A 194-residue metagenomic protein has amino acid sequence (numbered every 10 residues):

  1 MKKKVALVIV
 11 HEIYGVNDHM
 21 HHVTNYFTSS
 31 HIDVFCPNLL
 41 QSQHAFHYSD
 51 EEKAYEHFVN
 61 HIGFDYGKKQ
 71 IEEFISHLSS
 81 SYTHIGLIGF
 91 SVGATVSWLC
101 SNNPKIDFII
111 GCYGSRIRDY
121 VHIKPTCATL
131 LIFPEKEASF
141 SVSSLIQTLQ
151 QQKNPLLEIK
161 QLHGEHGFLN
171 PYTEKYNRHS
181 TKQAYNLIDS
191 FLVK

Functional and structural regions predicted by a protein language model:
K2-S80, N170: Serine-hydrolase catalytic machinery in alpha/beta-hydrolase-like enzymes
H22-V23, F140-Q150: Short alpha-helix in the alpha/beta-hydrolase fold that links the catalytic acid
F27, C100-S101: Aromatic pocket-lining residues of Rossmann-like dinucleotide-binding sites
S79-F90: Alpha/beta-hydrolase fold nucleophile elbow
G89-G93, S97: Gly/Ala-rich beta-loop-alpha elbow adjacent to hydrolase catalytic centers
K105-S115: A conserved short beta-strand
L130-F133: Short beta-strand/loop motif that positions the catalytic acidic residue of the alpha/beta-hydrolase fold
L156-K194: C-terminal catalytic histidine-bearing segment of alpha/beta-hydrolase fold enzymes
